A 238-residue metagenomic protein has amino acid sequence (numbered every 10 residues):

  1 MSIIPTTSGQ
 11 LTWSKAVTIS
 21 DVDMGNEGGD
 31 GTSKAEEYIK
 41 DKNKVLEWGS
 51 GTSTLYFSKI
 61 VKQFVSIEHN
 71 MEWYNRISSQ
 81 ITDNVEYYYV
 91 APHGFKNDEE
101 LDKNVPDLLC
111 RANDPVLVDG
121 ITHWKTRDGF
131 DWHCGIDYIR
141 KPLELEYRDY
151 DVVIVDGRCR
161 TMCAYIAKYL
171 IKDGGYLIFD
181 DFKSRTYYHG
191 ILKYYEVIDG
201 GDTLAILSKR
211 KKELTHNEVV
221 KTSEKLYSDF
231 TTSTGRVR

Functional and structural regions predicted by a protein language model:
P5-Q10, I60-Q63, Q80-Y88, K172-I178 (+1 more regions): P-loop/Walker A phosphate-binding loop and immediately adjacent motor/lid segment at beta-alpha junctions
G9-K42, W124: Class I SAM-dependent methyltransferase Rossmann-like catalytic core, especially the SAM/SAH-binding loop
T12-W13, V17-D23, I39, Y56-Q63 (+6 more regions): N-terminal targeting/anchoring "stem" of glycan-biosynthesis enzymes
D21-N26, K42-V45, T126-H133, V153-D156: Short, flexible loop segments at the rims of nucleotide/cofactor-binding pockets, characterized by
G29-E99: SAM cofactor-binding core of SAM-dependent methyltransferases, primarily the Rossmann-like beta-alpha-beta module
S78-E146: S-adenosyl-L-methionine
P142-Y147, V152-R238: C-terminal substrate-binding/active-site "lid" region of AdoMet-derived donor-dependent transferases
